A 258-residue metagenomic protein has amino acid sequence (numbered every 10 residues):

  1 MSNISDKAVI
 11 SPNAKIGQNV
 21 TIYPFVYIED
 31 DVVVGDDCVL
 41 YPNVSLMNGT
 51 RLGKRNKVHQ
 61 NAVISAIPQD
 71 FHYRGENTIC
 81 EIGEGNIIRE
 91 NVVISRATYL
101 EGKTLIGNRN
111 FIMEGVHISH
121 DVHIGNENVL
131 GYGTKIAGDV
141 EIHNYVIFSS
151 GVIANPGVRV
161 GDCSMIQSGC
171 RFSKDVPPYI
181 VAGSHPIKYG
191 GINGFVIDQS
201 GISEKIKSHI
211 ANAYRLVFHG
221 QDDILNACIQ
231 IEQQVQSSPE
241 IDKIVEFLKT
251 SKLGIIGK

Functional and structural regions predicted by a protein language model:
M1-K7, P12-N13, Q18-N19, R55 (+6 more regions): Terminal amphipathic alpha-helical/low-complexity segments used for targeting or macromolecular assembly
N3-G183, I187-K188: Structural signal for interior beta-strand "rungs" in well-ordered beta-sheet cores of soluble enzyme domains
